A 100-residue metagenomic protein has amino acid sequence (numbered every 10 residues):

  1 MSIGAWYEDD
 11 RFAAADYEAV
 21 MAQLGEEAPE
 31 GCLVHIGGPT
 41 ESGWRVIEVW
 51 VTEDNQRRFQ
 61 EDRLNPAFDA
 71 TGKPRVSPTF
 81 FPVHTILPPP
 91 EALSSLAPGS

Functional and structural regions predicted by a protein language model:
M1-I47, V51-D62, P66, G72-S100: Short S/T/G/P-rich N-terminal loop/turn motif that feeds into the first structured element of a domain
